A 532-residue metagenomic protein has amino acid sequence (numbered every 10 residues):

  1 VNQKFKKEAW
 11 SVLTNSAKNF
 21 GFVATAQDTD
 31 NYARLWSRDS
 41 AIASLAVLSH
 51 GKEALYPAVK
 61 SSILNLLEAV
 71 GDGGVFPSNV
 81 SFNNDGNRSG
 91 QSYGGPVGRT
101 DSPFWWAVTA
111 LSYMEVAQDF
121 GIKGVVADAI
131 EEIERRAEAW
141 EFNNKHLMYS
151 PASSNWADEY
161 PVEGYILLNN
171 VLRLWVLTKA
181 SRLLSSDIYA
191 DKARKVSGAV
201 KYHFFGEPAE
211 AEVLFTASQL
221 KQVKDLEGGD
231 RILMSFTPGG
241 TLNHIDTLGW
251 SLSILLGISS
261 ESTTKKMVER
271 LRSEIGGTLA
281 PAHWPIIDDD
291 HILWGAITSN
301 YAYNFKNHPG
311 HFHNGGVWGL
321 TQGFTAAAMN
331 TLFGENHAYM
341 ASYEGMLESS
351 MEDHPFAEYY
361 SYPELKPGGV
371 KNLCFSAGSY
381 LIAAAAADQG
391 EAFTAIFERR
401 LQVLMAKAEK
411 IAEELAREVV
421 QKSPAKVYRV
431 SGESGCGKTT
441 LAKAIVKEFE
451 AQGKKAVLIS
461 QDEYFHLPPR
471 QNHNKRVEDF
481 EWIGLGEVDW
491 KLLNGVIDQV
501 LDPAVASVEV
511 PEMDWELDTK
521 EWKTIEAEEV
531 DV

Functional and structural regions predicted by a protein language model:
K7, N15, G73-S81, K145-P151 (+5 more regions): Catalytic cores of carbohydrate-active enzymes
V23-T25, N79-S89, K306, H337-A377 (+2 more regions): C-terminal catalytic domain of Rieske-type non-heme iron oxygenases
A33-N144, I166-L174, T264, G316-N330 (+3 more regions): Aromatic-rich carbohydrate-recognition surfaces in CAZymes
L401-R429: Extreme N-terminal, non-catalytic leader segments that precede Walker-type/kinase nucleotide-binding cores
S434: The conserved Walker
K438: Conserved lysine of the Walker
L441: Hydrophobic positions on the alpha1 helix immediately C-terminal to the Walker A/P-loop
V457, F465-L517: Conserved nucleotide-sensing/catalytic segment adjacent to the nucleotide-binding pocket in NTP-handling enzymes
